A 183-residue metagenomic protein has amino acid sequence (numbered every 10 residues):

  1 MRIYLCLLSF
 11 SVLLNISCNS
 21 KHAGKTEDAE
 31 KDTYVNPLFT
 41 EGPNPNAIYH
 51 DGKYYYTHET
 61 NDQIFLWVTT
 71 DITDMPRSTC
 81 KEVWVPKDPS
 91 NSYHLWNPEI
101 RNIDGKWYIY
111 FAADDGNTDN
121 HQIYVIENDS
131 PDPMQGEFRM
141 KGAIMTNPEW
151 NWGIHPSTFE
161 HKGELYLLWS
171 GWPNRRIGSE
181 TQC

Functional and structural regions predicted by a protein language model:
M1-T26: Bacterial Sec-dependent N-terminal signal peptides
C18-C183: Carbohydrate-active catalytic/glycan-binding domains of CAZyme proteins, especially the secreted or lumenal ectodomains
